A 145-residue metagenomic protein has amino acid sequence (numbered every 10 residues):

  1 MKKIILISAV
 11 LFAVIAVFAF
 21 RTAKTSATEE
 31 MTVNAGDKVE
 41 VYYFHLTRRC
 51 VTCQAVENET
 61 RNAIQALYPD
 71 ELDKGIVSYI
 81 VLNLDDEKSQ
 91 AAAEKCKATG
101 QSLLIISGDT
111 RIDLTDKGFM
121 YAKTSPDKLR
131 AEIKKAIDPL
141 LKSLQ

Functional and structural regions predicted by a protein language model:
M1-A27: Bacterial Sec-dependent N-terminal signal peptides
I5, S26-G36, S143: N-terminal leader/targeting and pre-domain segments
N34-A66: Local sequence-structure signature of Cys/Sec-based thiol-disulfide redox active-site neighborhoods
L46-C53, E57, D86, A122 (+1 more regions): Solvent-exposed, acidic/flexible segments
E57, R61, Q65, Q90 (+2 more regions): Extracytoplasmic/secreted envelope proteins and their assembly/folding machinery, especially bacterial periplasmic
L72-K88: Thiol-based oxidoreductase modules, predominantly thioredoxin-like and allied folds used for disulfide exchange
A93-S107: Structural micro-motif
I105-Q145: Non-catalytic, surface beta->alpha helical segment in thiol-disulfide oxidoreductase systems
